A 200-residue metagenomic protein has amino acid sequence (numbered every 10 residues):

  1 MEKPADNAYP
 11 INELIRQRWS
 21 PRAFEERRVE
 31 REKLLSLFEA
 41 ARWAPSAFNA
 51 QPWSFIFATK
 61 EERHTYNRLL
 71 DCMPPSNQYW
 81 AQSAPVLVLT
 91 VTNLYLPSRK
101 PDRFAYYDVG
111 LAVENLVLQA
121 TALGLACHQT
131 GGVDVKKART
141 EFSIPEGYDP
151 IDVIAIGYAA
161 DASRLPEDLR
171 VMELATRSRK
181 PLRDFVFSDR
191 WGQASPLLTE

Functional and structural regions predicted by a protein language model:
M1-E200: Acidic, surface-exposed loops and disordered segments
